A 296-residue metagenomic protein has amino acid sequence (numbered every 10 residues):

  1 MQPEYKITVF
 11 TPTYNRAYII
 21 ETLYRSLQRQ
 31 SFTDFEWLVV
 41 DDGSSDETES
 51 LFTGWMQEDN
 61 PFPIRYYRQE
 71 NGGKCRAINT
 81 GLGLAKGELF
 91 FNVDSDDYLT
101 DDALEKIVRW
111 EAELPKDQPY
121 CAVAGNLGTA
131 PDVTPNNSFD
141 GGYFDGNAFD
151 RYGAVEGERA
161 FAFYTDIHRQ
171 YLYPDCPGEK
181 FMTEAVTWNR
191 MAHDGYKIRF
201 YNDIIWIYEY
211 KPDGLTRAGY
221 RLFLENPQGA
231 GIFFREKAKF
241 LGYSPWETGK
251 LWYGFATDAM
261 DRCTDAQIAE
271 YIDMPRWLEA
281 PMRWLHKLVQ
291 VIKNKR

Functional and structural regions predicted by a protein language model:
M1-S26: N-proximal low-complexity "stem/linker" segments adjacent to membrane-targeting elements
R25-D34: Short, acidic, metal-binding catalytic loop of nucleotide-sugar glycosyltransferases
S26, D41-L51, D94: A conserved acidic beta->alpha catalytic loop
Q69-A85: Glycine-rich, basic loop-to-helix element that forms the pyrophosphate-binding segment of sugar-nucleotide handling
F90: Short aromatic/hydrophobic "clamp" motif used to bind/position activated sugar donors
D102-N137: Conserved donor NDP-sugar-binding/catalytic core segment of glycosyltransferases
T129, V133-R217: Conserved nucleotide-sugar donor-binding catalytic segment
V186, F200-R296: C-terminal subregions of glycosyltransferases and related glycan-biosynthesis enzymes
